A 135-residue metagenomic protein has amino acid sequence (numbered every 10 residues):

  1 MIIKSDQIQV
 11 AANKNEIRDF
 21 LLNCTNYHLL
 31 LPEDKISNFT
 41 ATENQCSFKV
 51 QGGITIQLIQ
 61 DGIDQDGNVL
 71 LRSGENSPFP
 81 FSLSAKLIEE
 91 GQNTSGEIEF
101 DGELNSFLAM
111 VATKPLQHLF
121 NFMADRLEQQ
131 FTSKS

Functional and structural regions predicted by a protein language model:
M1-I3, G53, D66, P80 (+1 more regions): A general secondary-structure signal for short beta-strands and their flanking turns/coil in non-transmembrane regions
M1-T40: Hydrophobic ligand-binding cavity/cleft-lining segments
I8, I56-G62, F81-E89: Hydrophobic/aromatic beta-strand elements that line small-molecule binding cavities or substrate pockets in beta-rich
K14, D61-D66, K86-S95: A short, structured loop/turn motif at beta-sheet edges
I17-L21, Y27, Q60, I98 (+1 more regions): Hydrophobic pocket/interface hotspot
H28-L29, N38-S77: Glycine-rich portal/gate segments that line the openings of hydrophobic small-molecule binding cavities
E75-F122: Beta-strand/loop substructures that line and gate deep hydrophobic ligand-binding cavities in soluble
E128-S135: Short, highly charged C-terminal tails/helix-capping segments
